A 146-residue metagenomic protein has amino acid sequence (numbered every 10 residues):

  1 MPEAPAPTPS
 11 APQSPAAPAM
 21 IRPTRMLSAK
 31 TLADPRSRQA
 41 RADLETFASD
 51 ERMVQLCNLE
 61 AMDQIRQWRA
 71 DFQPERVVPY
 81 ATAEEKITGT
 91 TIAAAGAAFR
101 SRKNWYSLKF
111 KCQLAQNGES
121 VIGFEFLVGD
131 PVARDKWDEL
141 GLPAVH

Functional and structural regions predicted by a protein language model:
M1-H146: Mitochondrial intermembrane space
